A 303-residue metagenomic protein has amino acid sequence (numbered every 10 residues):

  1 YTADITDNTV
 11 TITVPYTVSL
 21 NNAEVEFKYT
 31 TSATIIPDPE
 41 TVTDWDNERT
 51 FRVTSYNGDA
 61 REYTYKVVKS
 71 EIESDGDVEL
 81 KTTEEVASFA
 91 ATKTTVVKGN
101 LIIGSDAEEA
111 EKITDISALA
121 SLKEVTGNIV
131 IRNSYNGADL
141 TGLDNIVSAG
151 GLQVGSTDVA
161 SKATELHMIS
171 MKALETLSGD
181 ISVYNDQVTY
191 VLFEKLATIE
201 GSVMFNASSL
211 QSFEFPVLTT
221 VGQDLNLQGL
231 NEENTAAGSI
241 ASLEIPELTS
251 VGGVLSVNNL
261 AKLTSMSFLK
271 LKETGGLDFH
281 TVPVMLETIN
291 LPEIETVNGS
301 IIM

Functional and structural regions predicted by a protein language model:
Y1-L80, S88-F89, T95-G99: Beta-rich interaction/scaffold domains
S74-E84, V97-T114, A118, E124-E244 (+2 more regions): Concave beta-strand-loop units of leucine-rich repeat
